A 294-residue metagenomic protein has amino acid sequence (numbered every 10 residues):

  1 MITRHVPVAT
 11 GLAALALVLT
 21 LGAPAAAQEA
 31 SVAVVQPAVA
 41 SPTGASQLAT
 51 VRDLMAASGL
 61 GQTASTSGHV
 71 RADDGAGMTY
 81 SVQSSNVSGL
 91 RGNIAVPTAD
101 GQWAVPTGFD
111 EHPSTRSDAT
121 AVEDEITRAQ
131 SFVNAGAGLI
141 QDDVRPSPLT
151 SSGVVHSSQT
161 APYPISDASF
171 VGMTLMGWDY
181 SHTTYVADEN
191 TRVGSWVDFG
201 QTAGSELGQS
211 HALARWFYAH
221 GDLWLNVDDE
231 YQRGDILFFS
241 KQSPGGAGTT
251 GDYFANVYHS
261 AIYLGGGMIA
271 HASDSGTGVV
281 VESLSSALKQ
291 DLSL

Functional and structural regions predicted by a protein language model:
M1-A30: Secretory targeting and sorting signals
A26-S41, P164: Composition-driven, intrinsically disordered low-complexity tracts enriched in small residues
V35-S117: Surface-exposed receptor/substrate recognition regions of extracellular proteins
D73, G138-D142, G278-V279: Short, solvent-exposed loop/turn elements at domain surfaces
D110-F199, Q242-A247, D252-N256: N-terminal capping segments
Y185-E282: ...with weaker cross-activation on analogous glycine-rich loops/strands in unrelated enzymes
Q290-L294: Low-complexity, Gly/Ser/Thr/Pro-rich intrinsically disordered linker/tail segments
